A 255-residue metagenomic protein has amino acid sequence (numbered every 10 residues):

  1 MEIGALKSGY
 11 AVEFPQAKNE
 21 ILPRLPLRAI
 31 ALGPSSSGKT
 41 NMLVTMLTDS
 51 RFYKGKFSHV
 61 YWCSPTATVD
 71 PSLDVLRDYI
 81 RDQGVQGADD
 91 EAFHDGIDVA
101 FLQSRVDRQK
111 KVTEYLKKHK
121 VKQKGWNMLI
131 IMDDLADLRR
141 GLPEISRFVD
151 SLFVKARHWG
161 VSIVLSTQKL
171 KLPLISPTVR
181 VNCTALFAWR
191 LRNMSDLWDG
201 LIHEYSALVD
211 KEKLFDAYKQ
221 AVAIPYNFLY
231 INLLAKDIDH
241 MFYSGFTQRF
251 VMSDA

Functional and structural regions predicted by a protein language model:
M1-K18, A67: N-terminal pre-Walker A segment at the start of P-loop NTPase domains
P15, A29-S37, N41-S50, P65-V69 (+1 more regions): Conserved P-loop NTPase motor cores
P23-A29: Pre-Walker A (Motif I) flank of P-loop NTPase domains
T48-S58: Post-Walker A helix-loop "phosphate-sensing" segment adjacent to the P-loop in P-loop NTPases
H59-D74: Conserved Walker A/P-loop ATP-binding site and its immediately adjacent core in helicase/helicase-like ATPase domains
Y61, S162-V164, L229: A structural signal for isolated positions on well-ordered beta-strands in alpha/beta enzyme cores
S72-Q83: Short, aromatic/basic amphipathic alpha-helical patches
V209-D254: Conserved AAA+ ATPase small/helical "lid" subdomain
